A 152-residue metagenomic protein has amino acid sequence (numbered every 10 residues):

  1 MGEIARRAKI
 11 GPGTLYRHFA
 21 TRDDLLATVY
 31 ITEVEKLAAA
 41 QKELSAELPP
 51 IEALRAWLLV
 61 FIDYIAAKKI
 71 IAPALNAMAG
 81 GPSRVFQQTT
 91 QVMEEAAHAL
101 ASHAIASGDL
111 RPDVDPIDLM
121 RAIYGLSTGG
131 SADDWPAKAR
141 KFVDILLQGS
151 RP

Functional and structural regions predicted by a protein language model:
M1-D24: Helix-turn-helix
R7, D24-E43, E52, A56-D63 (+2 more regions): Alpha-helical structural segments
F19, D63, L75-G81, L126: Short helix-capping/turn signature of helix-turn-helix
L25, F61, I123-L126, L146: Short alpha-helical scaffolding segments that buttress acidic/His motifs in well-ordered protein cores
I31, L48-N76, H98-A101, A106-P112 (+1 more regions): Helical hydrophobic small-molecule/effector-binding pocket
K36, A40-L44, A122, L126-G129: Solvent-exposed, amphipathic alpha-helical segments
V85-T89, A106-R121, D133-K138: All-alpha amphipathic helical-bundle segments outside canonical DNA-binding/catalytic cores that form hydrophobic
E95-S107, G125, G129-P152: C-terminal peripheral helix-coil segments that are non-catalytic and often amphipathic
